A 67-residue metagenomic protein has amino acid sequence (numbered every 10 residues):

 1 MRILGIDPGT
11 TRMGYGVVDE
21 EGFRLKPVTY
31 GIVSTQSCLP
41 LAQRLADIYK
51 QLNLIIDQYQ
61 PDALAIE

Functional and structural regions predicted by a protein language model:
M1-E67: Phosphate- and other anionic-substrate recognition elements at nucleic-acid/protein interfaces
